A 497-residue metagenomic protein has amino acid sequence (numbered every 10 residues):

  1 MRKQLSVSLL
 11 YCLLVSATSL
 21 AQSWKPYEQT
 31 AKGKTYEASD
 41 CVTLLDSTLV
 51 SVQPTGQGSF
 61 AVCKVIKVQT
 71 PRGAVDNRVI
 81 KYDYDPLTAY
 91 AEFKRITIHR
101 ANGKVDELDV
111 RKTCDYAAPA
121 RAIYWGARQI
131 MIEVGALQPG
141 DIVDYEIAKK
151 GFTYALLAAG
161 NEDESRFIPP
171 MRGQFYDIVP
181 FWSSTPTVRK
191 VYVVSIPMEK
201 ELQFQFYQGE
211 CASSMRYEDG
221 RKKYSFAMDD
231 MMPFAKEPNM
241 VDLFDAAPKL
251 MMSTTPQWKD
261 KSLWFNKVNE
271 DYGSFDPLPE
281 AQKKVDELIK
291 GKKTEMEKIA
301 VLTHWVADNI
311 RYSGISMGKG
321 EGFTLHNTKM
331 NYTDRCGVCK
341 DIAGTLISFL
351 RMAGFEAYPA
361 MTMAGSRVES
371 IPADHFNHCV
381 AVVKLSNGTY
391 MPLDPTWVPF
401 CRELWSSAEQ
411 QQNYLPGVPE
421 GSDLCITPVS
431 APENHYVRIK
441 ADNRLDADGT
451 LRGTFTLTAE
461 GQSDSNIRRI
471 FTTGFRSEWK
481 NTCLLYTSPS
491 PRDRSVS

Functional and structural regions predicted by a protein language model:
M1-S23: Bacterial Sec-dependent N-terminal signal peptides
Q22-Y82, S430-A459: Early extracytoplasmic/domain-onset interaction patches
K25, K150-Y154, A158-G160, Q174 (+4 more regions): Secretory-pathway-linked proteins and extracytosolic
K64, V143, Y192, L302 (+3 more regions): Cysteine-centered nucleophilic/redox motifs
R95-D163, D177-V179, G209-L243, K440-R444 (+1 more regions): A surface-exposed beta-strand-loop module
Q129-E133, V285-K292, T328-C336: Second-shell loop/turn segments in exported
K340-S430: Hydrophobic/aromatic-rich core segments of domains that either
Y486-D493: Conserved small/polar residues in nucleotide/adenosyl-binding loops
